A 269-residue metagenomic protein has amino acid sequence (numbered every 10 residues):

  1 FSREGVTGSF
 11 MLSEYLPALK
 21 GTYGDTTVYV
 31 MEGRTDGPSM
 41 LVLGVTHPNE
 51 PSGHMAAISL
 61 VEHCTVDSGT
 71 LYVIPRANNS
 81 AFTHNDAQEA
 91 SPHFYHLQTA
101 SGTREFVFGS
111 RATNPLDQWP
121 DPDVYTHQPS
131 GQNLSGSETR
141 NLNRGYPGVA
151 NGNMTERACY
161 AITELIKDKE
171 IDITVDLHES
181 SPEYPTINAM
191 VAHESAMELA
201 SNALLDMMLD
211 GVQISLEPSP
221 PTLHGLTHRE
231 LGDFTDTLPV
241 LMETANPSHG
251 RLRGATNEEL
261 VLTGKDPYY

Functional and structural regions predicted by a protein language model:
F1-V30, H63, A150, M154-Y269: C-terminal accessory segments enriched in acidic
G33, G44-P48: Glycine-rich His-Gly loop
G33-S39: Proline/glycine-enriched tight loop/beta-turn segments at coil->beta junctions that connect or precede beta-strands
S39-V45, N141, G145: Short glycine-rich or small-residue beta-strand-to-loop segments that form or flank ligand, phosphate, metal/Fe-S
V42-G44, I74-R76, D176, S215-E217: Active-site neighborhood of phospho(di)ester-bond hydrolases with catalytic His/Asp-centered motifs
H47-M55: Di-metal (Zn2+ and/or Mg2+/Mn2+) metal-binding site signature of metallo-dependent hydrolases with the MBL/beta-CASP
P51-S52, D67-L204: Active-site/substrate-binding loop(s) of hydrolase catalytic cores
A56-G69: A short, Lys/Arg-enriched amphipathic alpha-helix followed by its capping loop at the start of a domain
